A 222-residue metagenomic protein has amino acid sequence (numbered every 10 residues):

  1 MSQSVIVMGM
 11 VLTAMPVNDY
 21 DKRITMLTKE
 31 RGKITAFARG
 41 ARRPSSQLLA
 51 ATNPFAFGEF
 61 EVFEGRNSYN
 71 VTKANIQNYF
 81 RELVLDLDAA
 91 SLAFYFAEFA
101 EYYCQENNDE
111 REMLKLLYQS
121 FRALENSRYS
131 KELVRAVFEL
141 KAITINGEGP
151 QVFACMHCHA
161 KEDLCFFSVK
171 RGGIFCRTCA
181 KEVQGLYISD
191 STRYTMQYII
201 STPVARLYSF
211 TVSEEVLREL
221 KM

Functional and structural regions predicted by a protein language model:
M1-M222: Non-catalytic alpha-helical scaffolds and adjoining flexible linkers that form interface surfaces for assembly
